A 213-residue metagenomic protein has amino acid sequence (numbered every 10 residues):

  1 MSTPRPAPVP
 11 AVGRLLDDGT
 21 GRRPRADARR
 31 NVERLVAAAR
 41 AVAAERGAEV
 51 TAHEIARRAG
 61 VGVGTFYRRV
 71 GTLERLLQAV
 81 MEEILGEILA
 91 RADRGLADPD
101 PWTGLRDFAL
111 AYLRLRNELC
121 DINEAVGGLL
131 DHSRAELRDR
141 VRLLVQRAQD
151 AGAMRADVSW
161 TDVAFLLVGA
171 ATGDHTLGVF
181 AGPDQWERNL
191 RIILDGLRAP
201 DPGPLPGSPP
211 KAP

Functional and structural regions predicted by a protein language model:
M1-E49, H53-R58, R75: Basic, helix-initiating cap at the start of DNA-binding domains
M1-G19, R138-A151, T176-P213: C-terminal peripheral helix-coil segments that are non-catalytic and often amphipathic
A43, V70, L76-I84, L119: Alpha-helical DNA-contacting segments of helix-turn-helix folds
G47-A48, R68, R155: Helix-turn-helix/winged-helix DNA-binding modules
G60-V70: Short hydrophobic/aromatic patch on the recognition helix
A79, G86-E118, L129, R134-D139: Hydrophobic alpha-helical connector segments
D107, V126-T176, D184, R188: Amphipathic alpha-helical packing segments from all-alpha helical-bundle domains
D121-D131, G207-K211: Short linear capping/connector segments at secondary-structure termini
